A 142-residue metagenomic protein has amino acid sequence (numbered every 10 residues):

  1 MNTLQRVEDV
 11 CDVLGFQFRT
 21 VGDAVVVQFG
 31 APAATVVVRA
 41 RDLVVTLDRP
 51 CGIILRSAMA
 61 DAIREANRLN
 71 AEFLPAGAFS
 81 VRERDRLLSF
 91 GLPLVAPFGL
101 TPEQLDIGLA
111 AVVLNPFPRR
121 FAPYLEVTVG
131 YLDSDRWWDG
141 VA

Functional and structural regions predicted by a protein language model:
M1-V36, S80-R82: Charge-rich, low-complexity N-terminal segments
A24-V26, L43-V45, R86-L88: Hydrophobic residues embedded in beta-strands of well-ordered beta-sheets
G30-D61: Long, continuous compositionally biased terminal/linker segments
P50-G91: Short, internal acidic amphipathic alpha-helical interface segments that mediate docking to partner proteins
G91-P97: A short small-residue
P97-A110: A short acidic/glycine-rich loop-to-helix N-cap element
V113-F117: Helix-rich interaction surfaces within compact, conserved domain-sized segments that mediate assembly or partner
Y124-A142: Short, highly charged C-terminal tails/helix-capping segments
